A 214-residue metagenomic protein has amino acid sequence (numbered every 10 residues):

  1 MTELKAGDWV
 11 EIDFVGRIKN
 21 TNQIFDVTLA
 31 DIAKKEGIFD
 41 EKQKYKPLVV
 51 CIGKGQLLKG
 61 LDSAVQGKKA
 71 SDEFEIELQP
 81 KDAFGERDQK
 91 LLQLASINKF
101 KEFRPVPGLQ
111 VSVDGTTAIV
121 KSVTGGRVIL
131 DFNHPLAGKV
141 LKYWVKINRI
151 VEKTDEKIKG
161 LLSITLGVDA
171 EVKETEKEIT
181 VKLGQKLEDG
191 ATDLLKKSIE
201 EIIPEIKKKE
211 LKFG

Functional and structural regions predicted by a protein language model:
M1-G214: FKBP-type peptidyl-prolyl cis-trans isomerases
